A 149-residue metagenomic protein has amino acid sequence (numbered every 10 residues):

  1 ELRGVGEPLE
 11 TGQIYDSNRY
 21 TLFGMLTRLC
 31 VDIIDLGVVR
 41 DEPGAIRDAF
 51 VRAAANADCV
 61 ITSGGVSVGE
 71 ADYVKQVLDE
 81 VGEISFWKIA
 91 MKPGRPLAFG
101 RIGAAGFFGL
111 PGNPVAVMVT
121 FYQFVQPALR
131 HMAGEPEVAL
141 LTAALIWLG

Functional and structural regions predicted by a protein language model:
E1, G65-V68, G112: Short glycine-rich anion-binding loops that position phosphate/pyrophosphate groups of nucleotides and phosphorylated
E1-T62: Phosphate-binding glycine-rich loops and their immediate beta-loop-alpha structural context
G4-V5, V68-D72, M118: Short glycine/serine/threonine-rich phosphate/pyrophosphate-binding segments that cradle anionic phosphate groups
D48, D72-Y73, V119-Q123: Generic recognition of short, well-ordered alpha-helical segments
D58-S67, G82: Catalytic-core segments of thiol-dependent peptidases
G69-V81: Short Gly/Thr/Asp-enriched flexible loops that form oxyanion-binding sites at enzyme active sites
D79-G149: Flexible glycine/proline-rich
